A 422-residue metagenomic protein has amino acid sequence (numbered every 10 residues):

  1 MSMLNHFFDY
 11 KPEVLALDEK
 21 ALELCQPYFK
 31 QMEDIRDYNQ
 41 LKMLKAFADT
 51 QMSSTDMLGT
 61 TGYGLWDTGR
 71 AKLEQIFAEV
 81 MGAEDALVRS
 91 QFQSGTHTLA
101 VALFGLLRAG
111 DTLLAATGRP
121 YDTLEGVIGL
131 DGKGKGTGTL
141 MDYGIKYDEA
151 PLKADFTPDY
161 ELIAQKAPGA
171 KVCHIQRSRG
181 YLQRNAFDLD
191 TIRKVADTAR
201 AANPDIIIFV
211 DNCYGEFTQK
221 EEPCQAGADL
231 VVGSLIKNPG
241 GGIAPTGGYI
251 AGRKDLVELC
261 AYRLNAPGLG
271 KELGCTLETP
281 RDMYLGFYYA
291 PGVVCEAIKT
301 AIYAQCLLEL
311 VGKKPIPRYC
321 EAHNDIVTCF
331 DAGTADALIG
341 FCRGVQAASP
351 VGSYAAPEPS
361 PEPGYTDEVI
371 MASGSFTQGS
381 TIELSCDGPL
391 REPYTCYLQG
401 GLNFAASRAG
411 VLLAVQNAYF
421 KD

Functional and structural regions predicted by a protein language model:
S2-D9, A100, L107, T112 (+2 more regions): Phosphate-/polyanion-interacting regions in eukaryotic proteins
L4-Q26, E33, K42-D56, L65 (+8 more regions): Conserved PLP-enzyme active-site core in the AAT-like
T60, L87-S90, I326-D331: Short glycine-rich or small-residue beta-strand-to-loop segments that form or flank ligand, phosphate, metal/Fe-S
Y63-G69: N-terminal small-domain helix-loop-helix segment of the aminotransferase-like
F77-A78, A304: Structural element of the ATP-grasp superfamily
E309-K421: Conserved C-terminal alpha-helix-loop-beta "cap" of PLP-dependent enzymes that closes/shapes the active-site mouth
